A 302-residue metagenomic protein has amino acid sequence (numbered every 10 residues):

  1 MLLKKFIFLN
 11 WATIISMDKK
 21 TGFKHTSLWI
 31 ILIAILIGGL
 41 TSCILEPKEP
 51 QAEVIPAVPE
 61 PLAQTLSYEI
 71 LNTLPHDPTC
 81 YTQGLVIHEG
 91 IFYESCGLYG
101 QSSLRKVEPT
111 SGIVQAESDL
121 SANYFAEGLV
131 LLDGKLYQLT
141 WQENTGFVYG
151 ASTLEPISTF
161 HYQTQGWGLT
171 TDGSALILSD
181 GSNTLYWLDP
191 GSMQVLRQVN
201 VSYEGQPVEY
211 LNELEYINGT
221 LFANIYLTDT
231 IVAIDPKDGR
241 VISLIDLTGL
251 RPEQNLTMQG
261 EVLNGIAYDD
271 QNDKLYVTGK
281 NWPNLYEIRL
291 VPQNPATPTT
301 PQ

Functional and structural regions predicted by a protein language model:
I44-E46: Bacterial signal peptide processing site
V58-P78, S111-I113: A short helix->beta-strand "capping" segment at the edge of beta-propeller domains
L71-S103, D119-V130: Beta-strand-rich domains and repeat architectures in extracellular enzymes and scaffolds, especially beta-propellers
T73-P78, S118-A122, S158-Q163, N200-Q206 (+2 more regions): Surface loop/turn motifs at the tips and blade-to-blade linkers of beta-strand repeat domains
T82, L211, M258-G265: Signature of short aromatic-glycine-proline-rich micro-motifs recurring in repeat-based ectodomains
E89-G90, D133-G134, G173-S174, N218-G219 (+1 more regions): Short coil/turn segments that connect the beta-strands within blades of beta-propeller domains
Y93-L98, L136-E143, L178-S182, A223-L227 (+1 more regions): Conserved beta-strand positions in repeat-built beta-propeller and related beta-rich domains
E108-G112, G150-L154, P190-M193, D235-G239 (+1 more regions): Short loop/turn segments that connect beta-strands within beta-propeller blades
